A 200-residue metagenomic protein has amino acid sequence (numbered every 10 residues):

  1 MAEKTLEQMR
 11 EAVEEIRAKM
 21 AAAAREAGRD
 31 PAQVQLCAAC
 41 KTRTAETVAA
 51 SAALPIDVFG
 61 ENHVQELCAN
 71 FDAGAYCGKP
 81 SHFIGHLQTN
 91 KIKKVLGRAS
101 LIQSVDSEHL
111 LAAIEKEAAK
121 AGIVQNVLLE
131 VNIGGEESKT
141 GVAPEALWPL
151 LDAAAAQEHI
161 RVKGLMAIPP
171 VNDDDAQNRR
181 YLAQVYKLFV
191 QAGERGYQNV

Functional and structural regions predicted by a protein language model:
M1-V200: Conserved alpha/beta-domain cores
